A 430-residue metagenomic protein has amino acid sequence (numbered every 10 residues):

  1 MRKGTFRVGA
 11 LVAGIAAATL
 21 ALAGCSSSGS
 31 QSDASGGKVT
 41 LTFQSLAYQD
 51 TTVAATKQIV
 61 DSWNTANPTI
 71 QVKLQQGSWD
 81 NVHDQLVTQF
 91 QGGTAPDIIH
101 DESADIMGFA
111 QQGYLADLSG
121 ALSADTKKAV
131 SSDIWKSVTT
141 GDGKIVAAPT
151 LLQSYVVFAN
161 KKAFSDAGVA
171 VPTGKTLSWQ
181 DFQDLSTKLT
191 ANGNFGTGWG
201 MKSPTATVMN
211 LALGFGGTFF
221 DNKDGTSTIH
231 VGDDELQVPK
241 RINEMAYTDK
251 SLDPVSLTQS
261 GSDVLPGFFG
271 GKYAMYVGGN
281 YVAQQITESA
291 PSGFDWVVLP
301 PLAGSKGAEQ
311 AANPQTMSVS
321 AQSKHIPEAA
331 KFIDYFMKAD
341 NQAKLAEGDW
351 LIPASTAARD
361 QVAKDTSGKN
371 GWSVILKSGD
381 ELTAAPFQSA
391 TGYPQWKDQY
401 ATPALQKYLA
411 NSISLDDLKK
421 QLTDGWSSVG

Functional and structural regions predicted by a protein language model:
R2-G108, T126-K127, V171, S305-K306 (+6 more regions): Conserved N-terminal structural module of periplasmic/extracytoplasmic solute-binding proteins
D61, A167, E244-D249, T287-I352 (+1 more regions): Extracytoplasmic/periplasmic substrate-recognition and gating elements
P96-D97, K127-A163, L185, G196 (+2 more regions): A structural signal for short loop-to-beta-strand junctions that line the ligand-binding cleft of periplasmic/secreted
S103-Y155, N210-L211, D295-L299, K364-S367 (+1 more regions): Hinge/lid segment of periplasmic solute-binding proteins
A116-S131, G174-K175, T197-G198, G217-Q237 (+3 more regions): Short, solvent-exposed loop/beta-turn-alpha elements that line the ligand-binding surface or hinge of extracytoplasmic
K144-T150, Y155, S165, Q180-T228 (+2 more regions): Extracytoplasmic/periplasmic solute-binding protein
D184-K188, T226-S256: Glycine-centered hinge/linker elements that transmit conformational signals in sensory and ligand-binding systems
I352, S373-W426: C-terminal capping/gating helix-and-loop segments adjacent to ligand/active sites or protein-protein/ligand interfaces
